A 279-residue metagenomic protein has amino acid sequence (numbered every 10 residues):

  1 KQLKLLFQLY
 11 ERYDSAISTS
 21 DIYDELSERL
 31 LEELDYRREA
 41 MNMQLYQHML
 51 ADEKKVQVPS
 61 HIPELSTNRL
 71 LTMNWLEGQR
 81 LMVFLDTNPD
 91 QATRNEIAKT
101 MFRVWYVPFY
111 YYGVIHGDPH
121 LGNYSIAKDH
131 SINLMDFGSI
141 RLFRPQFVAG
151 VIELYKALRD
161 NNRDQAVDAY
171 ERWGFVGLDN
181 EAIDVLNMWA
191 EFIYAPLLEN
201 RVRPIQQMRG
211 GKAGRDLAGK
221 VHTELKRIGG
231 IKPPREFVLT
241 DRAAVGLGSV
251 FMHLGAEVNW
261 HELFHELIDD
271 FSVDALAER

Functional and structural regions predicted by a protein language model:
K1-M82, E96, T100, Y112: Conserved ATP-binding subdomain of kinase catalytic cores across diverse folds
D14-S18, R38, E53, H116-D118 (+3 more regions): Short, surface-exposed helix-loop/turn micro-motifs enriched in polar/charged residues
D24, T67, L76-G78, V83-T100 (+1 more regions): Helix-rich C-lobe and terminal helical cap/extension of kinase-like folds
E39, T72, H120, D136 (+1 more regions): Residue-level signature of catalytic and energy-coupling elements of molecular machines, predominantly ATP/GTP-dependent
L70, H116, I132: Hydrophobic "anchor" residues on beta-strands that sit immediately upstream of conserved functional sites
R103-Y110: Flexible, glycine/threonine-enriched loop-and-boundary segments that flank and lead into catalytic domains of large
Y111-L121: Catalytic-loop of the protein kinase fold
G122-I126: Hydrophobic residue at the +6 position relative to the catalytic HRD Asp in the kinase catalytic loop
